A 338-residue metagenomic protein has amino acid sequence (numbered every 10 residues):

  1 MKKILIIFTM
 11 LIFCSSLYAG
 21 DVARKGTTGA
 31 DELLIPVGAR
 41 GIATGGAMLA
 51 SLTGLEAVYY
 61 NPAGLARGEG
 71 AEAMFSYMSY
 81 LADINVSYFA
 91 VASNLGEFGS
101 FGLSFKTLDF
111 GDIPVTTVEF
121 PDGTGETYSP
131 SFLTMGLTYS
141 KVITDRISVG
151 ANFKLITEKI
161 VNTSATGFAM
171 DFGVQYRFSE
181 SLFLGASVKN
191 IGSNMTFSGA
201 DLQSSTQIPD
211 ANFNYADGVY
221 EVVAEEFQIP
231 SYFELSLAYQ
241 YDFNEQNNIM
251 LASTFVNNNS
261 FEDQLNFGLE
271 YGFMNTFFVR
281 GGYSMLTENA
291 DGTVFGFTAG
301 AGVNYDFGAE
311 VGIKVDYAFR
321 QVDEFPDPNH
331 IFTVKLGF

Functional and structural regions predicted by a protein language model:
I4-C14: Sec-dependent N-terminal signal peptides
S16-Y18: N-terminal, intrinsically disordered, basic low-complexity segments enriched in Arg/Pro/Ser/Thr
G20-F338: Subset of outer-membrane beta-barrel
